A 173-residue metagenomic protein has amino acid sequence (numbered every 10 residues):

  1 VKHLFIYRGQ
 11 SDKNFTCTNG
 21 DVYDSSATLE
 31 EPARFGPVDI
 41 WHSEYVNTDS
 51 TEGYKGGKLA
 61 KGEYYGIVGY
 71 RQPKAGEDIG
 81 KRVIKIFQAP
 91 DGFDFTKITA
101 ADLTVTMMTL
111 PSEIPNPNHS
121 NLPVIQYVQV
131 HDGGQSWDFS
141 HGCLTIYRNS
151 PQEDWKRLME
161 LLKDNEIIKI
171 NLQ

Functional and structural regions predicted by a protein language model:
V1-D138, P151-I168, L172-Q173: Cell wall/extracellular polymer interaction/catalysis modules
S140-S150: Cyclophilin-type peptidyl-prolyl cis-trans isomerase
